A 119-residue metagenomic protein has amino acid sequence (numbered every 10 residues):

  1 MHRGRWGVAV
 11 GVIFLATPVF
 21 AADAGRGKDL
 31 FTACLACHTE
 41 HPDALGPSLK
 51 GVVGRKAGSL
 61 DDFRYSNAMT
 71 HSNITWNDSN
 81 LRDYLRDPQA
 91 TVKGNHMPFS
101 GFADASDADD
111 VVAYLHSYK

Functional and structural regions predicted by a protein language model:
M1-V10: Bacterial N-terminal signal peptides that target proteins for export
G11-L15: Hydrophobic alpha-helical segments of integral membrane proteins
A16-P18, A22: N-terminal signal peptide c-region/cleavage motif recognized by signal peptidases
A22-R64, T70, I74-T75, R86-N95 (+1 more regions): Periplasmic/extracellular electron-transfer cofactor-ligation site, primarily the c-type cytochrome heme-c attachment
A24, D78, D104-A105: Alpha-helix N-capping/helix-start residues
V53, D78, G101: Pocket-edge structural micro-motifs
S100-Y118: Short, exposed beta-strand-loop hairpins at the edges of beta-sheets in extracellular/periplasmic proteins
